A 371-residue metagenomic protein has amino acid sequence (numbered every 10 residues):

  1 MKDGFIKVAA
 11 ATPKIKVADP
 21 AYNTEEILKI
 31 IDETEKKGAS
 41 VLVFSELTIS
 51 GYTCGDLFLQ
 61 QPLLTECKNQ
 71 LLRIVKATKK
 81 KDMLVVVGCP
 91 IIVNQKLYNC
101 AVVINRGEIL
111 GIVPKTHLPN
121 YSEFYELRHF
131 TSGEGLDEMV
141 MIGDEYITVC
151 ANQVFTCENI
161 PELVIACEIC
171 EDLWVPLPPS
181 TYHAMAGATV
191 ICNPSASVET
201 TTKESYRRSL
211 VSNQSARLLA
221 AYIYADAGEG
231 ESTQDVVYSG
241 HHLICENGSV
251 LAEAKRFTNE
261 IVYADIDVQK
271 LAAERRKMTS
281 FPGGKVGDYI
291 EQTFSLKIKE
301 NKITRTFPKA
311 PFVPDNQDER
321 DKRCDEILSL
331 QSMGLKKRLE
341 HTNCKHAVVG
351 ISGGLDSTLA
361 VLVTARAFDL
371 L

Functional and structural regions predicted by a protein language model:
M1-G350, T358-L371: Enzyme catalytic cores with a strong preference for nitrogen-chemistry domains
